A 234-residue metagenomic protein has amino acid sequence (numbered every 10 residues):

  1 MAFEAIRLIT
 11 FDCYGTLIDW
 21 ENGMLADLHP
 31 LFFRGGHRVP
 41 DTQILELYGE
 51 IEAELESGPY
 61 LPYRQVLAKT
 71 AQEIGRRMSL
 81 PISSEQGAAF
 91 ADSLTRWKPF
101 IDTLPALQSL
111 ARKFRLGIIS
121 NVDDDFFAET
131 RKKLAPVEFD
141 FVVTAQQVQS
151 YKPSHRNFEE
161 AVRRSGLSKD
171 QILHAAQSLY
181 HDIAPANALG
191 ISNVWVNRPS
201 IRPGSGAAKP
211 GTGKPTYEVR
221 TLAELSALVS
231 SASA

Functional and structural regions predicted by a protein language model:
M1-I9, V39-P40, P81, L104 (+2 more regions): Asp-based, Mg2+/Mn2+-dependent phosphohydrolase catalytic module
F3-I101, R112, F127: N-terminal helical cap/lid subdomain that shapes the substrate entry/recognition surface in HAD-like hydrolases
